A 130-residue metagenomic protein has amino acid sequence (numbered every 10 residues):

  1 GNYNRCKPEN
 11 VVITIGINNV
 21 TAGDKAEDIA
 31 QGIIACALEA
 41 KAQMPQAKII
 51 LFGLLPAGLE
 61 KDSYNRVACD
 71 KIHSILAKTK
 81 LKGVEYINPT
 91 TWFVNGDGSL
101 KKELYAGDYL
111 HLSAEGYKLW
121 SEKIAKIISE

Functional and structural regions predicted by a protein language model:
G1-A30, I34, E39, Q43 (+1 more regions): Oxyanion-hole/transition-state-stabilizing segment in secreted/luminal serine hydrolases and related acyltransferases
N10-T14, K48-G53, E85-N88, H111: Structural recognition of the beta-strand scaffold that forms the well-ordered cores of secreted hydrolase catalytic
G16, I34, L38-P45, A77 (+3 more regions): Sec-exported extracytoplasmic/periplasmic mature domains
A42-I50, D97: A structural motif
P56-E130: Catalytic His-Asp segment of secreted/periplasmic serine-dependent ester chemistry enzymes
